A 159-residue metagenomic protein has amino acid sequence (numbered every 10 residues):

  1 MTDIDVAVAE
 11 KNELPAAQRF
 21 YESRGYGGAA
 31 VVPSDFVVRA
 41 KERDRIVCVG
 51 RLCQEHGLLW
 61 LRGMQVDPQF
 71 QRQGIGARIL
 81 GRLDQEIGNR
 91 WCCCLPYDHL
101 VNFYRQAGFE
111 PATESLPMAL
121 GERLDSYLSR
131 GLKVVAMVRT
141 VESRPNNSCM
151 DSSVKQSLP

Functional and structural regions predicted by a protein language model:
M1-V31, R39-K41, S115, V134-P159: Short amphipathic alpha-helix that is part of the acyltransferase structural core
R39, R45-Q54, L58-Q65: Conserved beta-strand in the GNAT
V66, R72-Q85: Conserved acetyl-CoA-binding loop-helix of GNAT-fold acetyltransferases
E86-H99: Conserved GNAT acetyl-CoA-binding A-motif
D98-L128: Conserved active-site alpha-helix within GNAT-family acetyltransferase domains
Y127-V135: Short coil-to-beta transitions that initiate beta-strands within beta-rich domains
